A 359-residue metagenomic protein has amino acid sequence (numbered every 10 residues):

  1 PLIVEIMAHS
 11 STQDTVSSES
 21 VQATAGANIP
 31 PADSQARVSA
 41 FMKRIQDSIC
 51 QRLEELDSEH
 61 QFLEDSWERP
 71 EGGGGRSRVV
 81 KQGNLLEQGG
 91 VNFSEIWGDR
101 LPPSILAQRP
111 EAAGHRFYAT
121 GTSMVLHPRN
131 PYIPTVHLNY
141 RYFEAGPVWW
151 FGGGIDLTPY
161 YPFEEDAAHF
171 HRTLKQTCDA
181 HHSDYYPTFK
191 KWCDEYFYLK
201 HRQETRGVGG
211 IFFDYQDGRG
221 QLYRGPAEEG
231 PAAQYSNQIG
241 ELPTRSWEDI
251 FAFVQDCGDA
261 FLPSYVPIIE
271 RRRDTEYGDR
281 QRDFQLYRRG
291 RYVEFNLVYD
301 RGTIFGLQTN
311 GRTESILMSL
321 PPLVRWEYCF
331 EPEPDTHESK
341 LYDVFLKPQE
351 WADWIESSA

Functional and structural regions predicted by a protein language model:
P1-I6: Short, Lys/Arg-enriched N-terminal segments with co-localized hydrophobic residues within the first ~10-30 amino acids
S18-V21, G26, T309-A359: TerminUS-proximal long segments
P30-R109, I239-G278, R282-Y292: Gly/Pro-rich turn-and-neighbor structural signature
E71-W97, D194-Y235, G290-L297, F305: Aromatic/basic-lined ligand-recognition segments that form π-stacking hydrophobic pockets flanked by Lys/Arg to engage
S77-G153: Internal mixed beta-strand/loop scaffold within catalytic domains of large alpha/beta enzymes
S104-L106, L222-R224, I304-N310, Y328: Short conserved micro-motifs at the rims of enzyme active sites and ligand-binding pockets
W149-T275: Long, contiguous internal "core" modules enriched in hydrophobic/ aromatic residues
Q281-R325: C-terminal, helix-dominated tail/subdomain
